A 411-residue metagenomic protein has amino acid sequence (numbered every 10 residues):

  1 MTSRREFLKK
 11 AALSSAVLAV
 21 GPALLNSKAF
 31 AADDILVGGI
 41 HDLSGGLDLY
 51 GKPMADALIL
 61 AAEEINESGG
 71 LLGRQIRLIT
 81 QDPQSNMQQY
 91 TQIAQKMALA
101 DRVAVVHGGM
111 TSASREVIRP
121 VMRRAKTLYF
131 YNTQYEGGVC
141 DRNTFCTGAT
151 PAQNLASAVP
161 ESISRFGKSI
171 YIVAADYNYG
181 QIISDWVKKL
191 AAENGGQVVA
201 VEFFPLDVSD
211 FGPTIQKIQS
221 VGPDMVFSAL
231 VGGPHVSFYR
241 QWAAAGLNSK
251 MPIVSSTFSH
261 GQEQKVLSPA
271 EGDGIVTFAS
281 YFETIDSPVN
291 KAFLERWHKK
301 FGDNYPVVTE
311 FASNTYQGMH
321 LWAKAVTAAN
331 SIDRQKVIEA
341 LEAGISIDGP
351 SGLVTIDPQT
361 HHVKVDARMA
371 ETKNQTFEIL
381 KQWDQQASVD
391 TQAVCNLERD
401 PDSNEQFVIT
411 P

Functional and structural regions predicted by a protein language model:
T2-K10, V20-G21, S27-P411: Extracytosolic ligand-binding ectodomains
